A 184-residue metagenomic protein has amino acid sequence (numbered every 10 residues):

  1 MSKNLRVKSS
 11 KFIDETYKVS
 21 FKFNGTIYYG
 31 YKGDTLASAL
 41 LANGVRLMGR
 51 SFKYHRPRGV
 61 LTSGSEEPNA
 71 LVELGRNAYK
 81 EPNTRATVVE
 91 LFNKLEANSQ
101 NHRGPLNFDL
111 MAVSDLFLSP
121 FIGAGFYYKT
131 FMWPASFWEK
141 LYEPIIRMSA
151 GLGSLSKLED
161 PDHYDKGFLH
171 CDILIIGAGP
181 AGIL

Functional and structural regions predicted by a protein language model:
S2-K32, N43-L74, K80-P82: Ubiquitin-like/PB1-type beta-grasp interaction modules and other compact soluble beta-rich domains
T35-A37: Short, structural beta-strand-to-alpha-helix junction motif
L40: Carbohydrate-associated surface elements
F52-I176: Fe-S ferredoxin-like electron-transfer domains and their immediately adjacent linker/connector regions across
I175, G179-I183: Residue-level detector of alpha-helix initiation sites
